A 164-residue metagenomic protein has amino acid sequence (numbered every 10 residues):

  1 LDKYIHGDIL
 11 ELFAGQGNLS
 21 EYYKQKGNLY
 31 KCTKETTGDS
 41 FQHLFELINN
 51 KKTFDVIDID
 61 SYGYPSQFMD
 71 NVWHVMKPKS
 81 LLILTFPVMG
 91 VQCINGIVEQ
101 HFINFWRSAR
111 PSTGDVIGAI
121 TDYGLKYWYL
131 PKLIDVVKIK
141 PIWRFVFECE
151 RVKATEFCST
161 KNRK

Functional and structural regions predicted by a protein language model:
L1-K164: SAM-dependent transferase fold signal centered on methyltransferase-like domains, encompassing both Class I
